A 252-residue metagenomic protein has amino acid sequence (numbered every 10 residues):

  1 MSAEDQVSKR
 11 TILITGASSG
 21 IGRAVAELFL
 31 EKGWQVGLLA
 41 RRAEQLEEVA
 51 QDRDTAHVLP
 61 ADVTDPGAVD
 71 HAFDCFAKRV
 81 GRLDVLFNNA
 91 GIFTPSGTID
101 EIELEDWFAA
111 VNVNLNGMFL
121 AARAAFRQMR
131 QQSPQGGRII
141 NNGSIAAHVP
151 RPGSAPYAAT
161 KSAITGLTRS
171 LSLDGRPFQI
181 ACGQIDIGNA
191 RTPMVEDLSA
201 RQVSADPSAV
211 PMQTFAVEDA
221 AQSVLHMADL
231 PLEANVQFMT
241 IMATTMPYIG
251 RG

Functional and structural regions predicted by a protein language model:
S18-S19: Conserved glycine-rich cofactor-binding loop
K32-E48: Conserved glycine-rich Rossmann-like NAD(P)H-binding loop of the short-chain dehydrogenase/reductase
P60-H71, L104: The beta1-alpha1 cofactor-binding region of Rossmann-like NAD(H)/NADP(H)-dependent oxidoreductases
G97-I99, D106-F108: Substrate-binding pocket helix/loop in short-chain dehydrogenase/reductase
A122, T160: Active-site helix of classical SDR
S144: Residue(s) in the substrate-gating loop at a strand-loop-helix junction that position the organic substrate next
Q184-I185, V203-I249: C-terminal helical subdomain
